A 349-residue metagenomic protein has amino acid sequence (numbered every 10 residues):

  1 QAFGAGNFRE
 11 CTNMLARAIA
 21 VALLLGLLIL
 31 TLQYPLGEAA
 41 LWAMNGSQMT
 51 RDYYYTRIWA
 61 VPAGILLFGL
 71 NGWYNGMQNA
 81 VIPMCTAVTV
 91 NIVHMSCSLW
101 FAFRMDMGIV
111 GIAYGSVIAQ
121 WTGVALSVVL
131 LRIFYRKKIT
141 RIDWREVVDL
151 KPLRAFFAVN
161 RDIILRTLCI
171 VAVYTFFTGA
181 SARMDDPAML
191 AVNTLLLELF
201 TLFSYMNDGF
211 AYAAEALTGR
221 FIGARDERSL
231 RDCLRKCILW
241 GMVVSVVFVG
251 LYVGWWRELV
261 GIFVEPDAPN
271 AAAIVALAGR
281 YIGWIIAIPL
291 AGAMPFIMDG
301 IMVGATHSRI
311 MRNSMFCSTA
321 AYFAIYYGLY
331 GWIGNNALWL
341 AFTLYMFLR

Functional and structural regions predicted by a protein language model:
Q1, A60-G64, R154-F221, G241-V249 (+2 more regions): Transmembrane helix-bundle signature of multi-pass secondary active exporters and lipid flippases
Q1-T31, L67-P83, V192-V253, G292-T306 (+1 more regions): Small-residue-rich hydrophobic transmembrane alpha-helices
R17, G26, L30, V90-I92 (+7 more regions): Residue-level recognition of pore/gate-forming positions within transmembrane alpha-helices of multi-pass
A22-Q120, A125, V129, I133: Hydrophobic transmembrane helix module of multi-pass membrane transport proteins
L28-R51, Y55, V247-G279: Short membrane-interface helical motifs at transmembrane helix boundaries in multi-pass membrane transporters
G46-L70, L195, L199-T201, P269-M298: Alpha-helical transmembrane segments of multi-pass membrane proteins
N91-A125, E258, T319-R349: Membrane-interface helix-loop junctions in multi-pass transport and translocation proteins
S116, S127-I170: Interhelical loop/hinge segments that connect adjacent transmembrane helices in multipass membrane
